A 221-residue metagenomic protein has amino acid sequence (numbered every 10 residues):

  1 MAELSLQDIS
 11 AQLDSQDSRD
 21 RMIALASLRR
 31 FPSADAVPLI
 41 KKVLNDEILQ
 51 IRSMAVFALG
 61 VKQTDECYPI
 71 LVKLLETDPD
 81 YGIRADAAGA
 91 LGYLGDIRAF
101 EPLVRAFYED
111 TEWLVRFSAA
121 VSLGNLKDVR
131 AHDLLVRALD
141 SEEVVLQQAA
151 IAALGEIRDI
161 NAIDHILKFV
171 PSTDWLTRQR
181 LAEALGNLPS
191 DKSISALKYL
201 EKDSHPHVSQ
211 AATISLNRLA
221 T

Functional and structural regions predicted by a protein language model:
M1-L13, P32-N45, T64-T77, D96-E109 (+4 more regions): Amphipathic alpha-helical scaffolding segments comprising HEAT/armadillo-like alpha-solenoid repeats
Q16-D17, E47-I48, P79-D80, T111-E112 (+3 more regions): Short inter-helical turns and helix N-cap capping residues of alpha-solenoid HEAT/ARM repeat scaffolds
M22-S27, L49-V61, D86-A90: Non-membrane alpha-helical segments in proteins
K62, D203-R218: Core solenoid repeat modules with strong leucine/isoleucine-rich periodicity, prominently canonical LRR arrays but also
T111-A152: Histidine/lysine/aspartate-rich catalytic loop segments that bind and position anionic ligands
